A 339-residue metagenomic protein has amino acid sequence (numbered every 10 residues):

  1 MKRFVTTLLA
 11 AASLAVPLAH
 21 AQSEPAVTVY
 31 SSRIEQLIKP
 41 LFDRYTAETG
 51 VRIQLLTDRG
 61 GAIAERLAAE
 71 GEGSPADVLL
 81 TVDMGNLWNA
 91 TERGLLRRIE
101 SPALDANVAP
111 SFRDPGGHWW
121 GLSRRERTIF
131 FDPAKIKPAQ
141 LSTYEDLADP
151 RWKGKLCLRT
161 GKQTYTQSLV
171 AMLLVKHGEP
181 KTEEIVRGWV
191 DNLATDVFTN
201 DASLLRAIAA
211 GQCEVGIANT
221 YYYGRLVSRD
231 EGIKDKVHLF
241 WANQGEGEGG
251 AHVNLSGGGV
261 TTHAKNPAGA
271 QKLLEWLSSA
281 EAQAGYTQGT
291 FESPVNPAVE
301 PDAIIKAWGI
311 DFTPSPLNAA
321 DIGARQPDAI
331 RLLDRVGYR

Functional and structural regions predicted by a protein language model:
T6-P17: Bacterial N-terminal signal peptides
V27-T28, S32-R52: Short, polar/charged alpha-helical segment
S32, Q36-K39, D58, A62 (+2 more regions): Extracytoplasmic ligand-binding site segments that recognize negatively charged/polar headgroups
L41, I185, N219, L255-S256 (+2 more regions): Short amphipathic alpha-helical coupling segments at ligand-binding clamshell hinges and other catalytic/signaling
G85-N89, E214-K236: A ligand-binding cleft/hinge motif common to bilobed small-molecule-binding domains
T128-K135, V175, V253-N266, G285-Y286: A bilobed periplasmic-binding-protein/Venus flytrap-type ligand-binding module shared by bacterial periplasmic
G154-K162, W276-E300: Periplasmic-binding protein-like
E292-R339: An extracytoplasmic/periplasmic, membrane-proximal ligand-sensing/linker region
